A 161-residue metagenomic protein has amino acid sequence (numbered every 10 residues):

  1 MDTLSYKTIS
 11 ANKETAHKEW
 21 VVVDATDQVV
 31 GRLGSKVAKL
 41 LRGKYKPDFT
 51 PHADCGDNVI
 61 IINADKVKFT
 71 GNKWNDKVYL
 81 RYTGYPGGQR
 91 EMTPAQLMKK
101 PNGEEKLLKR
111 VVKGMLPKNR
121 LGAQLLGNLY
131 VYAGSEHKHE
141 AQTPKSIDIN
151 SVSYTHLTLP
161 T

Functional and structural regions predicted by a protein language model:
D2-G84, Q89-K106, P144-S151: Ribosome large-subunit tunnel/peptidyl-transferase-proximal elements
H17, H52, H137-H139, H156: Histidine (H) residue identity feature
K18, K44, R81, R110-K113 (+2 more regions): Basic side chains
L107-S151: Positively charged, low-complexity, intrinsically disordered RNA-binding extensions
T155-T161: Conserved small/polar residues in nucleotide/adenosyl-binding loops
